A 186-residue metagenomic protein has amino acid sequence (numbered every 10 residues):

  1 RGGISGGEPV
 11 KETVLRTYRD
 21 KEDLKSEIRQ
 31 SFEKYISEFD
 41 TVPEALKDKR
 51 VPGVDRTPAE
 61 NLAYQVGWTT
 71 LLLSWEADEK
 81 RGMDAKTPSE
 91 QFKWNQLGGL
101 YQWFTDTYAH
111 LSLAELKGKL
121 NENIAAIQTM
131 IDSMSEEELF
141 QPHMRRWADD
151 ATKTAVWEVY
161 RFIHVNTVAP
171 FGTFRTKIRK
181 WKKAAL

Functional and structural regions predicted by a protein language model:
G3, G7-D23, L71-N123, A185-L186: Short, helix-capping/interhelical loops that line the mouth of catalytic, cofactor-, or ligand-binding pockets
P9-T13, K21-L24, K34-I36, K49-V51 (+2 more regions): Short amphipathic alpha-helical segments, especially helix-boundary/capping motifs
K11-L46, G67-A77, A169-G172: Alpha-helical bundle segments that constitute or directly flank the non-heme di-iron/ferroxidase center
R16-R19, D23, L46-K49, G53-E60 (+3 more regions): A structural signal for alpha-helical segments
D20, D40-E44, L111-S112, D132-E137 (+1 more regions): General structural signal for secondary-structure boundaries
E27-K34, E115-T129, A169: A non-catalytic, amphipathic alpha-helix used as a structural packing/dimerization or gating element in enzyme scaffolds
S37-D40, E44, T70, S74-A77 (+4 more regions): Charged/polar positions within long, soluble alpha-helices
D48-G99, P142-L186: Short, contiguous alpha-helical
